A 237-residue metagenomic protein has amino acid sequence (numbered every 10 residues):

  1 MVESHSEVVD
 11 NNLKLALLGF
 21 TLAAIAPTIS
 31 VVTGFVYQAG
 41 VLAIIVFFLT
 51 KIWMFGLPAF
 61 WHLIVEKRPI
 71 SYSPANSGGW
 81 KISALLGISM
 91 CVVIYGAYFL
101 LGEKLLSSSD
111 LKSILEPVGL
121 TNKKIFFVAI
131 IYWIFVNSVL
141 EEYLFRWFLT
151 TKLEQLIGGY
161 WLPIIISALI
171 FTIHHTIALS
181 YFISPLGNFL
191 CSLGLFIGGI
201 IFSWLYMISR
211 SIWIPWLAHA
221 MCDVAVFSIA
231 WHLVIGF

Functional and structural regions predicted by a protein language model:
M1-D10: Short, Lys/Arg-rich, polar N-terminal cytosolic tail immediately upstream of the first transmembrane signal-anchor
N12-L15, G19, I52-M54, G79 (+6 more regions): Small-residue packing motifs within transmembrane alpha-helices
L13-E66, L86, S113-L120, K124: Alpha-helical transmembrane segments in multi-pass membrane proteins
L22, A26-S30, M54, P58 (+6 more regions): Alpha-helical transmembrane segments of multipass membrane proteins
I29-A39, L101-L105, T176-F182: Juxtamembrane "helix-exit" motif on the non-cytosolic side of transmembrane helices
Q38-I44, I70-N137, G236-F237: Juxtamembrane helix-loop-helix connectors linking adjacent transmembrane helices in multi-pass membrane enzymes
E66-S73, L106-D110, L140-T150, Y181: Juxtamembrane/interfacial segments flanking transmembrane helices
K124-F237: Transmembrane helix-loop-helix hairpins at the membrane interface of multi-pass integral membrane proteins
